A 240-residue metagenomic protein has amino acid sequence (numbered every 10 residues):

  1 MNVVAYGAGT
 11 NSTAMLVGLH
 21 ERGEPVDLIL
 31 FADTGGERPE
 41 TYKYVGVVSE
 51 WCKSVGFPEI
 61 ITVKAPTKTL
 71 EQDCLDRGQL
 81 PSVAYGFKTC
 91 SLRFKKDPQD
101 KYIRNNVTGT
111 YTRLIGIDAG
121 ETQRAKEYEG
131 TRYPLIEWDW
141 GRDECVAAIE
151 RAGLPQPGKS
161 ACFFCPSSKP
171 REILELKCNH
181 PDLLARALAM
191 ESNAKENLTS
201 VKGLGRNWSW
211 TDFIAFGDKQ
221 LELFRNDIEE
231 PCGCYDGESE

Functional and structural regions predicted by a protein language model:
M1-E240: Nucleotide-activated chemistry modules centered on ATP-dependent adenylation/adenylyltransferase
